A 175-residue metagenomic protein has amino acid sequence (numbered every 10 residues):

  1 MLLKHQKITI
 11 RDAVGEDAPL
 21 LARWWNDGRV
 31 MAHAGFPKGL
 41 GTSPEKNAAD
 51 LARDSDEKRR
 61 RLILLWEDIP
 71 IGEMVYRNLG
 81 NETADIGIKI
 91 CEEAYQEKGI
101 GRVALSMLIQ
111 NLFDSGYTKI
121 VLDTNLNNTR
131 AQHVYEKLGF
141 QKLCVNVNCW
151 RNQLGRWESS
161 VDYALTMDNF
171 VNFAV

Functional and structural regions predicted by a protein language model:
M1-G39, A48, D168-V175: A short, well-structured alpha-helix characteristic of acyl/acetyltransferase catalytic modules
P37-Y95, L105, N111, S115 (+2 more regions): Acetyl-CoA-dependent GNAT
R59, E158-D162: Short hydrophobic/aromatic beta-strand or adjacent loop that forms the aromatic wall/cage of a ligand/substrate-binding
E92-A94, K98, L126-N127: Active-site acidic-Proline motif in GNAT/NAT acetyltransferases
E97-N111, Q132-K137: Conserved acetyl-CoA-binding loop-helix of GNAT-fold acetyltransferases
G101, L105, N127-A131, N148-L154: Short glycine/proline-centered loop/turn elements that form peptide/ligand docking sites
V121-T124, Q141-E158: Conserved catalytic-core motifs of GNAT/GCN5-like acyltransferases
